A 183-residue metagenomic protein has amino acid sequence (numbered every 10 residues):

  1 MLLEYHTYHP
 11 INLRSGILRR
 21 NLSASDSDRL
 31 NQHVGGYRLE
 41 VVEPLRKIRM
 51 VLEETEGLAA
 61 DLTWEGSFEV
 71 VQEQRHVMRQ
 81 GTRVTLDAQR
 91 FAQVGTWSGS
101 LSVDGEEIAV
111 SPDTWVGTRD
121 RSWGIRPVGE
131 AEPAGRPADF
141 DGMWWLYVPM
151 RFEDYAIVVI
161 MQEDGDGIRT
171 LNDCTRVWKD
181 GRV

Functional and structural regions predicted by a protein language model:
M1-V183: Structured soluble/peripheral alpha/beta segments that form catalytic or ligand/cofactor-binding pockets
